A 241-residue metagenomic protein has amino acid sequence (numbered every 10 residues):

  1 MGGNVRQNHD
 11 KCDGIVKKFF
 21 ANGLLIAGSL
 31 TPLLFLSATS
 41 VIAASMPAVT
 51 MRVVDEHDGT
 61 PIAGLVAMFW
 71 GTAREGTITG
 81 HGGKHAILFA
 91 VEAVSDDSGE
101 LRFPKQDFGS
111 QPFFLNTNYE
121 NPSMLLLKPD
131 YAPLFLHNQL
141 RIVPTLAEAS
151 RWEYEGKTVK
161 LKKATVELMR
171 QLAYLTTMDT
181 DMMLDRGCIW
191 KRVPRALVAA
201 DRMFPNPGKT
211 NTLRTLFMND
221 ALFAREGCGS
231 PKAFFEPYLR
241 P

Functional and structural regions predicted by a protein language model:
M1-N22: N-terminal secretory signal peptides that target proteins for export/translocation
G23-S37: Bacterial N-terminal signal peptides
L34-I62, M68-A73, D181-R240: Beta-strand-rich domain onsets/edges
I42, H81-K84, P112-T117, S150: Short consensus segments that form the blades of beta-propeller domains, in both extracellular/periplasmic
T72-E75, P129-Y131: Change "in extracellular beta-sheet-rich domains … of secreted and cell-surface proteins" to "in beta-sheet-rich domains
E75-D107: Short, acidic Ser/Thr/Gly-rich low-complexity loop/linker segments typical of extracellular and cell-surface proteins
S110-I142: A short, solvent-exposed loop/turn motif at the edges and junctions of modular extracellular/periplasmic domains
N138-M182, E226-G229, A233, P237: Extracellular beta-sheet/turn segments enriched in Thr/Pro/Gly and aliphatic residues
